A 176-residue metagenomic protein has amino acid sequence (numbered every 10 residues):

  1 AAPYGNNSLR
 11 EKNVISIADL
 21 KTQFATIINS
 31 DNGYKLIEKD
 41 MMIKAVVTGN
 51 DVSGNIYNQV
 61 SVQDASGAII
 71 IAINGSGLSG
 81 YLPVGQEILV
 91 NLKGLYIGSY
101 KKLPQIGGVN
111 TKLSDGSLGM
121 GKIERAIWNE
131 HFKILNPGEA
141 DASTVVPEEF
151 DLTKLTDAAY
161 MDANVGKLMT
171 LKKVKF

Functional and structural regions predicted by a protein language model:
A1-Y57, S61-E87, N91-F176: OB-fold nucleic-acid-binding modules
